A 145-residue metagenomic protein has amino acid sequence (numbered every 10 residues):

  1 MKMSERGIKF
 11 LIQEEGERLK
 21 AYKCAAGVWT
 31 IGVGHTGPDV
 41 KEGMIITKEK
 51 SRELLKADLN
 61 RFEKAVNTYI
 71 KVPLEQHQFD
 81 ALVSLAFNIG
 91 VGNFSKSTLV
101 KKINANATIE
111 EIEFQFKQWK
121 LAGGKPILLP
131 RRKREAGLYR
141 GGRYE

Functional and structural regions predicted by a protein language model:
M1-V28, H35-K64, Y69, P73 (+1 more regions): Long, amphipathic alpha-helical surface segments
A86-V91: Short alpha-helix boundary/capping elements
